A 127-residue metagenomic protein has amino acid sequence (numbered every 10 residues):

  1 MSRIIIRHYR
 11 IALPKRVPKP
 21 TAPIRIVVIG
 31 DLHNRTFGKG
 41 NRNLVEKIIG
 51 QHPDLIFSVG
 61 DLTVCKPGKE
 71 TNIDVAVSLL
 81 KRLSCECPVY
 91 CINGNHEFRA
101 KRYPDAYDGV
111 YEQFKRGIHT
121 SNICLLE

Functional and structural regions predicted by a protein language model:
M1-T36, G50: Acidic, histidine-bearing metal-coordination/catalytic regions of metal-dependent phosphoesterases
G40-E127: Core catalytic region of metal-dependent phosphoesterases/phosphodiesterases, especially metallo-beta-lactamase-like
